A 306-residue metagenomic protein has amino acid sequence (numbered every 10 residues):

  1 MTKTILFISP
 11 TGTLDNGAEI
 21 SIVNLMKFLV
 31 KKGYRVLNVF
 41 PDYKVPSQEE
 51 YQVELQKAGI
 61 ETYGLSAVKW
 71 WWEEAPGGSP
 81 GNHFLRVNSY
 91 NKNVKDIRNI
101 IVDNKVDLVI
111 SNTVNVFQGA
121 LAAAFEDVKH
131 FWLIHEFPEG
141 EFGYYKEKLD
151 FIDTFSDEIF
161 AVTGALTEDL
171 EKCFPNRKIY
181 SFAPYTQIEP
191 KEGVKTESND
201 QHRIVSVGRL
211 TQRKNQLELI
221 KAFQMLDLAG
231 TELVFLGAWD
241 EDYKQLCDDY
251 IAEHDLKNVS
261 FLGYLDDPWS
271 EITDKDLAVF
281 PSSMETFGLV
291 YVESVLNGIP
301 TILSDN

Functional and structural regions predicted by a protein language model:
N16-N24, H202, T211-M225, Q245: A conserved mid-protein helix/loop that constitutes part of the nucleotide-sugar donor-binding site
I22, L29, I204, L219-A222 (+2 more regions): A structural motif in glycosyltransferase catalytic domains
V39-P46, V207, E232-Q245, F261: Glycosyltransferase donor-sugar binding loop
Y63, T154-K191: Donor nucleotide-sugar binding/catalytic pocket of nucleotide-sugar-dependent glycosyltransferases
F131-D157: A conserved, positively charged/aromatic
Y264, S283: Aromatic "clamp/platform" in nucleotide-sugar-dependent glycosyltransferases that forms part of the donor/acceptor
G288-Y291: Short glycine/serine-rich donor-binding loops of glycosyltransferases
P300-S304: Short hydrophobic beta-strand element within catalytic cores of glycosyltransferases and related nucleotide-activated
